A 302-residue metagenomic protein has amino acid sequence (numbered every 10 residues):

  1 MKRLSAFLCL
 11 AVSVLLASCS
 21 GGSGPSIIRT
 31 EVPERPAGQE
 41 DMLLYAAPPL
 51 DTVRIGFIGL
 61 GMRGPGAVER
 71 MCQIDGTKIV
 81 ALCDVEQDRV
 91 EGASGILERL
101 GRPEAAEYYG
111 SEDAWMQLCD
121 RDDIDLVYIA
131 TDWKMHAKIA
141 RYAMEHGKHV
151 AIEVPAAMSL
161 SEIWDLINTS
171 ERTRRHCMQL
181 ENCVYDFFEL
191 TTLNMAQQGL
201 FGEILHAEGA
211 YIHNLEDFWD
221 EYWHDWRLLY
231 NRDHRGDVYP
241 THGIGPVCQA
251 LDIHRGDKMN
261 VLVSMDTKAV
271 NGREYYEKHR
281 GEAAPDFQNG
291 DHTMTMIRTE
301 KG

Functional and structural regions predicted by a protein language model:
M1-L8: Bacterial N-terminal signal peptides that target proteins for export
L16-S18: C-terminal motif of bacterial Sec signal peptides marking the signal peptidase cleavage site
S20-L100, V247: N-terminal Rossmann-like dinucleotide-binding module
G59, T173-M178, C183-F287: Predominantly a Rossmann-like dinucleotide-binding segment in NAD(P)-dependent oxidoreductases
V80, D125, N260: Conserved acidic residues
D88-R89, M135, F188: Conserved short alpha-helix immediately C-terminal to the canonical SAM/SAH-binding motif I of Rossmann-like
A105-I129: A structured beta-alpha segment of the ubiquitous adenosine-cofactor-binding alpha/beta core
L126, D132-W133, A137-Y185, G199: Beta-strand-loop-alpha-helix segment that lines the small-molecule cofactor/substrate pocket of alpha/beta enzymes
